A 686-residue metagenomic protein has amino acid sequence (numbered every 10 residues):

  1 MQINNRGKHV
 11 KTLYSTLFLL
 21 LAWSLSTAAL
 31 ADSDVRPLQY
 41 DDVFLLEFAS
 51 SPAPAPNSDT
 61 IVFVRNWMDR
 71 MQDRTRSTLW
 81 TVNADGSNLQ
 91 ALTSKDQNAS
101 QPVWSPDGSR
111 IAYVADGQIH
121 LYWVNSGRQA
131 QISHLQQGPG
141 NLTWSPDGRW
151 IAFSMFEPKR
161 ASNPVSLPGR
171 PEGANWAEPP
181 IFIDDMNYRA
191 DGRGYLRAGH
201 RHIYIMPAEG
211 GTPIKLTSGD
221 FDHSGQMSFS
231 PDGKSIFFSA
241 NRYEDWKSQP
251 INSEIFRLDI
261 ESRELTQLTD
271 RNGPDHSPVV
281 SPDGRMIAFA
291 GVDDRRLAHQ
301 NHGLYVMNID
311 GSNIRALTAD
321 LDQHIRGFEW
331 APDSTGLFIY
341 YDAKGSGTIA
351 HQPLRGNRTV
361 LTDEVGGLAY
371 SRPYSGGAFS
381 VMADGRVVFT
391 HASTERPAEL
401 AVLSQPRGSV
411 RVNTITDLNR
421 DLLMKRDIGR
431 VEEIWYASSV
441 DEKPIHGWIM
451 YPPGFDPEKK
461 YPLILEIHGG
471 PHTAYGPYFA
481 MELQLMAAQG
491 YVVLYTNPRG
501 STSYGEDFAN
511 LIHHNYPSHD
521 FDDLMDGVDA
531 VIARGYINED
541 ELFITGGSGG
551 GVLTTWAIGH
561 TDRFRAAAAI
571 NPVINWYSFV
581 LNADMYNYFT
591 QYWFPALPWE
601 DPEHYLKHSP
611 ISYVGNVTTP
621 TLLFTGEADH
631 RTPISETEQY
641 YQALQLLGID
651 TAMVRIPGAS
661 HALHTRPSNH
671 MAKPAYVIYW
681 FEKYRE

Functional and structural regions predicted by a protein language model:
Y40-F44, L89-T93, R128-S133, I214-T217 (+4 more regions): A short beta-strand motif characteristic of beta-propeller blades
D41-S77: Beta-strand-rich domains and repeat architectures in extracellular enzymes and scaffolds, especially beta-propellers
L46-I61, D96-A112, Q136-S154, P180 (+12 more regions): Conserved beta-propeller blade repeats
Q72-T78, Q118-H120, S162-N163, H200-H202 (+4 more regions): Structural motif
R76-S77, F156-Y204, S239, Q249-S253 (+2 more regions): Predominantly five- to eight-bladed beta-propeller fold
N83-S87, W123-G127, P207-G211, D259-R263 (+3 more regions): Short loop/turn segments that connect beta-strands within beta-propeller blades
Y243-E244, S409, T416-D540, G547 (+2 more regions): Cap/lid segment of the alpha/beta-hydrolase catalytic domain
Y495-E686: Active-site-proximal cap/loop segments of hydrolase catalytic domains
